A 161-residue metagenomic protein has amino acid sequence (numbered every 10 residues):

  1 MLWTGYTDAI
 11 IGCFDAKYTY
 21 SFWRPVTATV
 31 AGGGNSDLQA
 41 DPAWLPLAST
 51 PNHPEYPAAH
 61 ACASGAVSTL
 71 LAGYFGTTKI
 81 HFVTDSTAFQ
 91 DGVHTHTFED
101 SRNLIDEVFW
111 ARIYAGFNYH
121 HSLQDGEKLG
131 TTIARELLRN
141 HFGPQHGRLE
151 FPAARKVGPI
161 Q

Functional and structural regions predicted by a protein language model:
M1-Q161: Hydrophobic alpha-helical bundle signature of multipass membrane enzymes
